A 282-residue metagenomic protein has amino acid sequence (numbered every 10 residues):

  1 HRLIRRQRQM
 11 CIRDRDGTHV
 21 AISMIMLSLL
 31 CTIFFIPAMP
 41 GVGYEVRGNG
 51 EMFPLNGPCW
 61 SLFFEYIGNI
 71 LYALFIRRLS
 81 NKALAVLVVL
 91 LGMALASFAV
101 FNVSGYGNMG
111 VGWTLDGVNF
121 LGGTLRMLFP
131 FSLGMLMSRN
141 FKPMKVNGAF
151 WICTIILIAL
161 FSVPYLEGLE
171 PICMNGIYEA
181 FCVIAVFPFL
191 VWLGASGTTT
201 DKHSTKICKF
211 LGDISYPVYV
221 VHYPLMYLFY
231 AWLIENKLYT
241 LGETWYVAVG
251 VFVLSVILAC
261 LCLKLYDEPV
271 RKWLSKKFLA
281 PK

Functional and structural regions predicted by a protein language model:
H1-D14, L211: Single conserved hydrophobic/aromatic residue that forms the stacking wall/gate of nucleotide- or nucleobase-binding
Q7, F34-F101, F229, C262: Hydrophobic alpha-helical segments with transmembrane-like composition
Q9, R13-V20, L265: Helix-to-loop transition at the C-terminal end of transmembrane segments
H19-P40: Core domains of carbohydrate- and sulfate-ester-processing enzymes
M24-L27, Y44-N49, A99-L115: Charged, glycine/proline-rich intrinsically disordered loops and linkers
I25, E51-W60, T114-L125: Short aromatic-rich membrane-water interface segments that cap or initiate transmembrane helices in multi-pass membrane
G41-E45, F75-N81, G110-I257, V270-L279: Alpha-helical transmembrane segments in multi-pass integral membrane proteins
W192, C260-L261, L265: Alpha-helical transmembrane segments
